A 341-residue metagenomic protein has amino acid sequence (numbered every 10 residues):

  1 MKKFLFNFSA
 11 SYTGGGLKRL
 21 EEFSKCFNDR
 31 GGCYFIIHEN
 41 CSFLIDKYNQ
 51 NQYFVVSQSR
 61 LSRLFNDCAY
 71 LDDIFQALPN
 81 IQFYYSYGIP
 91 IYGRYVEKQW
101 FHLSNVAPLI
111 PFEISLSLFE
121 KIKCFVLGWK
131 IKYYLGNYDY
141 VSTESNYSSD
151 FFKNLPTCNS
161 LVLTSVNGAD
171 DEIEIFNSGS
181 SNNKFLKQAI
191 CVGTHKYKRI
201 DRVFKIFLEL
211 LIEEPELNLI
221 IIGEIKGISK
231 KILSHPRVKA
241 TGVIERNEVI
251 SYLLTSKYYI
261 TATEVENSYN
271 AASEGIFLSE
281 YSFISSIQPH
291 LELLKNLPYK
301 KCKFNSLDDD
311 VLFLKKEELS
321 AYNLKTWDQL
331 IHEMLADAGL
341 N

Functional and structural regions predicted by a protein language model:
L5, S180-K198, F204-F207: Conserved donor-binding/catalytic core segment of Leloir-type glycosyltransferases
G14-K25, H195-E209, S273: A conserved mid-protein helix/loop that constitutes part of the nucleotide-sugar donor-binding site
I37-S42, H195, L217-K231, G242: Glycosyltransferase donor-sugar binding loop
E120-V141: Membrane-proximal helix-turn-helix segments that form the acceptor-binding/catalytic region of lipid-linked
G136-F176: Donor nucleotide-sugar binding/catalytic pocket of nucleotide-sugar-dependent glycosyltransferases
S229-I250: Nucleotide-activated donor-binding/catalytic signature segment of Leloir-type glycosyltransferases, i.e., the conserved
T263-V265: Aromatic "clamp/platform" in nucleotide-sugar-dependent glycosyltransferases that forms part of the donor/acceptor
N305-N341: A charged, aromatic-enriched C-terminal amphipathic alpha-helix characteristic of glycosyltransferases across folds
